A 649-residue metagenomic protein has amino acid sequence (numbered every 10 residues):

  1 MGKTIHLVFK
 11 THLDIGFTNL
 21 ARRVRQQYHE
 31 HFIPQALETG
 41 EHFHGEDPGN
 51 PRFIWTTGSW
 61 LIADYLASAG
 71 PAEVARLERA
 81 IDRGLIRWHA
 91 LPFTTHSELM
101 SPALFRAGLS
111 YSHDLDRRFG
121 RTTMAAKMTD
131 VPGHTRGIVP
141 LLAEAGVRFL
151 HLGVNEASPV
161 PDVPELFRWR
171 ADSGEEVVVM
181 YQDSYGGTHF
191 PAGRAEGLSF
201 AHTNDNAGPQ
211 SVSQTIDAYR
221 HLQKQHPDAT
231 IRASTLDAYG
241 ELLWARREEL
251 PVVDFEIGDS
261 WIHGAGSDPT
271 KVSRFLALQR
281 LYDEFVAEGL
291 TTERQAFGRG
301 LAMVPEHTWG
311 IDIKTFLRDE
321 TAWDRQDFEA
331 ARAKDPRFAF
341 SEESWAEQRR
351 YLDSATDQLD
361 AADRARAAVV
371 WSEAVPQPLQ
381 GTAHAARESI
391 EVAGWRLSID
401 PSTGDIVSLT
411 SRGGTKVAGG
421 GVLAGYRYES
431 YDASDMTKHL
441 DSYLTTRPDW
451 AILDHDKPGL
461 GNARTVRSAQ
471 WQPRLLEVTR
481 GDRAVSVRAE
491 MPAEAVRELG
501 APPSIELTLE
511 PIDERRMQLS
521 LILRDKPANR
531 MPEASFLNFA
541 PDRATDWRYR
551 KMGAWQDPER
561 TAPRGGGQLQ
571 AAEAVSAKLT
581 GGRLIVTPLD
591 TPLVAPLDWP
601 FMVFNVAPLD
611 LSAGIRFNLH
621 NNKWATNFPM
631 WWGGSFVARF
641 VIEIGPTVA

Functional and structural regions predicted by a protein language model:
M1-L99, D116-R117, E256-I257, A265 (+2 more regions): N-terminal catalytic cores of secreted or lumenal carbohydrate-active enzymes
T4-D14, T18, P164-W371, R548-V648: Active-site and substrate-binding clefts of carbohydrate-active enzymes
P51-A63, L91-T94, A126-T135, G153-P159 (+1 more regions): Short, solvent-exposed turn/loop segments enriched in Gly/Ser/Thr/Pro and often Arg
A72-A90, P140-P159, R168-M180: Acidic, His- and aromatic-enriched active-site or binding-groove loops in soluble protein domains that engage sugars
R106-E144, P191-F200, L301: CE4/NodB-like, metal-dependent polysaccharide N-deacetylase domain that modifies extracellular/periplasmic N-acetylated
F119-V163, T215, L519, T545 (+1 more regions): Catalytic domains of cell-wall/extracellular-matrix polysaccharide-remodeling enzymes, centered on de-N-acetylation
T291, Q295, M303-D525, W632-F636: Catalytic and substrate-binding regions of extracellular carbohydrate-active enzymes, especially polysaccharide lyases
K416, P503, I512-W555, A649: Acidic (Asp/Glu-rich), glycine- and aromatic
